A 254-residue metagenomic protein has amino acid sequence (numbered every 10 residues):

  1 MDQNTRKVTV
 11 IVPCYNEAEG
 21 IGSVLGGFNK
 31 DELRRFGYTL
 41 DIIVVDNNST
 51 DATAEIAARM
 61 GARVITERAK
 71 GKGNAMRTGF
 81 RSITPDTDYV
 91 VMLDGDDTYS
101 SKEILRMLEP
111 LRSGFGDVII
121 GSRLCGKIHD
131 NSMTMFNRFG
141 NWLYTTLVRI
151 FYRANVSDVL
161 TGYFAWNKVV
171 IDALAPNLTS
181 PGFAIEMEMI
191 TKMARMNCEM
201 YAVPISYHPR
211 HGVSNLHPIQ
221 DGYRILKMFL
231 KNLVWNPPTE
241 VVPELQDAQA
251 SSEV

Functional and structural regions predicted by a protein language model:
M1-T5, E109, R153, N177-V254: Hydrophobic helical membrane-anchoring modules
K7-T9, D41, E188: Cell-envelope/extracellular polymer assembly enzymes that use nucleotide-activated donors
V8-E17, V24, V45: A conserved hydrophobic helix/loop-capping motif in glycosyltransferases and polysaccharide synthases
E17-G20, S49, K72, S100: Donor nucleotide-sugar binding loop of glycosyltransferases
E17-L33: Short, well-formed alpha-helical segments that are part of the catalytic scaffolds of diverse glycosyltransferases
D46-A54: A conserved acidic beta->alpha catalytic loop
R68-S82, Y89, S101-F183, P209-Q220 (+1 more regions): Acceptor/aglycone-binding surface of glycosyltransferases and processive sugar-polymer synthases
T87-D96: Short beta-strand-to-loop acidic/aromatic patch adjacent to the donor-nucleotide binding site
